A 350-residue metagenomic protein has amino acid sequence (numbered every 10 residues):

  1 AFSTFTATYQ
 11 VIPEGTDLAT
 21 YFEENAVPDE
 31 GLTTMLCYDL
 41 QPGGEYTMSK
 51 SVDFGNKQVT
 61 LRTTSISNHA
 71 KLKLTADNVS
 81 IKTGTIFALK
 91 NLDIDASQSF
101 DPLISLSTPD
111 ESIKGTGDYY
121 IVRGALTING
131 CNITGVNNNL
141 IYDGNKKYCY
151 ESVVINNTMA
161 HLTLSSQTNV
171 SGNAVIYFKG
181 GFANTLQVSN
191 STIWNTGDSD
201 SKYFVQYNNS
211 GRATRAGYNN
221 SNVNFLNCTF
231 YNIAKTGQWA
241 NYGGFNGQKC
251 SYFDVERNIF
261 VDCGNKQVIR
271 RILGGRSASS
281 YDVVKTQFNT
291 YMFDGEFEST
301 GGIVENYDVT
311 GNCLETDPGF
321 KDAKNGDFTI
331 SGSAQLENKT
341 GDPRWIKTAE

Functional and structural regions predicted by a protein language model:
A1-Y9: Non-catalytic propeptide/linker segments at domain boundaries
P13-V27, L32-V59, I66-D77: N-terminal extracellular ligand-recognition/capping segment immediately after the signal peptide
D39-Q41, T47, T60-R62, K73 (+6 more regions): Extracellular beta-strand solenoid repeats
E45-T60, K71-V122: Extracellular beta-strand-rich solenoid/capping regions of secreted or surface-exposed proteins that bind or remodel
M48-S51, T75-D77, S97-S105, V136-G144 (+7 more regions): Short glycine/acidic-rich loop motifs that flank beta-strands on beta-rich extracellular proteins
T85-A96, G117-N137, C149-Q167, G172-S199 (+3 more regions): Right-handed parallel beta-helix
T196, Y207-K321: Predominantly extracellular beta-rich ligand-binding scaffolds that present long acidic/polar faces for carbohydrate
D308-E350: C-terminal accessory segments
